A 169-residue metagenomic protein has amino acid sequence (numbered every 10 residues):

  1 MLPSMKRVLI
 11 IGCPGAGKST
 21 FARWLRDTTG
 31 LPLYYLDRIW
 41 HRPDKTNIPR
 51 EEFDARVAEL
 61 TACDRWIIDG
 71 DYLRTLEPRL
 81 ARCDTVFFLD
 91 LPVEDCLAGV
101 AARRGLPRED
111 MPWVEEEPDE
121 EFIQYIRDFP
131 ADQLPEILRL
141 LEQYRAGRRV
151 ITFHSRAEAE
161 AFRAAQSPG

Functional and structural regions predicted by a protein language model:
L2-P3, T28, D128-G169: NTP-dependent small-molecule kinase module
I10: Hydrophobic anchor at the beta1->P-loop junction of P-loop NTPases
P14: The conserved Walker
K18: Conserved lysine of the Walker
F21: Hydrophobic positions on the alpha1 helix immediately C-terminal to the Walker A/P-loop
W24: Active-site signature of alpha/beta-hydrolase-fold catalytic machinery across serine- and Asp/Cys-nucleophile hydrolases
P32-V86: Conserved nucleotide-sensing/catalytic segment adjacent to the nucleotide-binding pocket in NTP-handling enzymes
L91-Q133: A glycine- and Lys/Arg-enriched "phosphate-lid" helix/loop adjacent to the NTP-binding pocket of small-molecule kinases
